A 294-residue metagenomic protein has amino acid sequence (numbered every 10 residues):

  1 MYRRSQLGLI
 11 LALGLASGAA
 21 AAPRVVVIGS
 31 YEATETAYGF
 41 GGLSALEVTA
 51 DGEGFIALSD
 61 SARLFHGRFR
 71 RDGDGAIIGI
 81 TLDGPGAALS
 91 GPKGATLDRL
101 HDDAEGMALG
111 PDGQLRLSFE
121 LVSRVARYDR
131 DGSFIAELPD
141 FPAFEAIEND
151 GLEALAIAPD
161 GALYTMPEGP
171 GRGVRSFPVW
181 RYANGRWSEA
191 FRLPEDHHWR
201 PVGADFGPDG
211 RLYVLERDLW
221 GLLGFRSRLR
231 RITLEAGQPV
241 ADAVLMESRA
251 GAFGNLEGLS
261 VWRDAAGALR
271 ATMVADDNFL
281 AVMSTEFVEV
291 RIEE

Functional and structural regions predicted by a protein language model:
M1-G8: Bacterial N-terminal signal peptides that target proteins for export
G8-A16: Bacterial N-terminal signal peptides
A19-E294: Sequence/structural signature of beta-propeller domains
